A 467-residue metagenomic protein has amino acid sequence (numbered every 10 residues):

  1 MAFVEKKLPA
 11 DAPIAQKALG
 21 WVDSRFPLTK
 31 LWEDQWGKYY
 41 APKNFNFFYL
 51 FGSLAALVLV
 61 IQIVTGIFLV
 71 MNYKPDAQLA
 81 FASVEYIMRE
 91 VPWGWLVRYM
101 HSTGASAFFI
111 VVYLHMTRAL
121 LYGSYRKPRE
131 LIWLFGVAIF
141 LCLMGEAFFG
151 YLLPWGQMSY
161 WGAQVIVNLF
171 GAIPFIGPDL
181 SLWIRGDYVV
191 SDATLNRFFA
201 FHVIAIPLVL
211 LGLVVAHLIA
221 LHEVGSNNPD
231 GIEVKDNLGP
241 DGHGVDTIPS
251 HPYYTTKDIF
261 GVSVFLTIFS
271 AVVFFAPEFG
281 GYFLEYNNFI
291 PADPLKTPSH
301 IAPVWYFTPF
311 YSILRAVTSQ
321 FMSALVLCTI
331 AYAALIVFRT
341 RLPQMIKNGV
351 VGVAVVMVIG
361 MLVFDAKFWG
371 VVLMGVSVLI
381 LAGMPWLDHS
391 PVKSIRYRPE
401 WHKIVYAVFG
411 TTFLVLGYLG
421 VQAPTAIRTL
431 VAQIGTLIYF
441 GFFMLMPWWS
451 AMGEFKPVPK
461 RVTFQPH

Functional and structural regions predicted by a protein language model:
A2-A107, V111-H467: Membrane-embedded and interfacial regions of multi-pass energy-transducing membrane proteins
